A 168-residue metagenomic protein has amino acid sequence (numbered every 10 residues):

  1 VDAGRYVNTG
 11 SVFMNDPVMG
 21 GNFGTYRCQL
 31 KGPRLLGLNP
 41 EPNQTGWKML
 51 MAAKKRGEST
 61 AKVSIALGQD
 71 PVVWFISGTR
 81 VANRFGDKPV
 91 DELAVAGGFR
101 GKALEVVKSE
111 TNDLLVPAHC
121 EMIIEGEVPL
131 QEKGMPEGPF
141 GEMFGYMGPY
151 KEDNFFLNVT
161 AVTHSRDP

Functional and structural regions predicted by a protein language model:
V1-P168: Extended, highly charged
